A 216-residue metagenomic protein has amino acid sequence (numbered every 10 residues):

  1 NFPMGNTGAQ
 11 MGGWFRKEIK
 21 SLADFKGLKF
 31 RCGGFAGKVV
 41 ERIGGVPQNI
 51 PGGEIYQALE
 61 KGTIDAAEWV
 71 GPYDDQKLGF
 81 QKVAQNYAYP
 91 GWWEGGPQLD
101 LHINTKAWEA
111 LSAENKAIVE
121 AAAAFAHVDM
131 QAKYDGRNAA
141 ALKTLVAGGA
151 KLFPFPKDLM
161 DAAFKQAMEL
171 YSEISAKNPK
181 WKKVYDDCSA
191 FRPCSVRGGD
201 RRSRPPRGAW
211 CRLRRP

Functional and structural regions predicted by a protein language model:
N1-L213: N-terminal secretory/targeting leader peptides
